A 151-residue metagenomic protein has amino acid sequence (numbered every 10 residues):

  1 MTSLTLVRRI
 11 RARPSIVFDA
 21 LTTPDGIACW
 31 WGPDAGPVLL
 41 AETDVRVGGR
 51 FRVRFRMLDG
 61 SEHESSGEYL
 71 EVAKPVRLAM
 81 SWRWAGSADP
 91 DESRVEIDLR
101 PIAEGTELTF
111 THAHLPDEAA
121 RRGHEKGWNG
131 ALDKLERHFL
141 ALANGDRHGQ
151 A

Functional and structural regions predicted by a protein language model:
M1-G36: Hydrophobic ligand-binding cavity/cleft-lining segments
T5, E62-G67, P90-V95: Short, surface-exposed coil-to-beta transition loops
T5-R11, D44, R54, E68 (+1 more regions): Generic structural detector for well-ordered beta-strands
P14-S15, D44-R46, L70-V76, D98-E107: A short, structured loop/turn motif at beta-sheet edges
V17, I27, F51-V53, Y69 (+4 more regions): Hydrophobic pocket/interface hotspot
L39-S81: Glycine-rich portal/gate segments that line the openings of hydrophobic small-molecule binding cavities
A79-G130, R147: Beta-strand/loop substructures that line and gate deep hydrophobic ligand-binding cavities in soluble
R137-A151: Short, highly charged C-terminal tails/helix-capping segments
